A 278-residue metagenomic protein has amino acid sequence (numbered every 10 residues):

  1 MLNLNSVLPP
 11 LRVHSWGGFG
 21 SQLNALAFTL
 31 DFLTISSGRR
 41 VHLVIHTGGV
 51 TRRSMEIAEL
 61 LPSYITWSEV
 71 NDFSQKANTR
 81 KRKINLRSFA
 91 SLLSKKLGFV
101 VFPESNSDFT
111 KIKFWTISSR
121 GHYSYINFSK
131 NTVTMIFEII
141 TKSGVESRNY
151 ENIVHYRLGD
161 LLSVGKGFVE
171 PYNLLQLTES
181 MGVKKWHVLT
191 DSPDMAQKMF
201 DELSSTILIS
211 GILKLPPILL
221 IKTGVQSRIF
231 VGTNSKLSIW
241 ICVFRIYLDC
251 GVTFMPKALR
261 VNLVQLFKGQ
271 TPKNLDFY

Functional and structural regions predicted by a protein language model:
L2-S54: N-terminal pre-catalytic "stem/leader" segment of glycosyltransferase-like enzymes
L4-P10, G38-R40, N149-E151, V183-K185 (+2 more regions): A general structural motif
N5-P9, V50-G182: Secretory-pathway luminal glycosyltransferase catalytic domains
F19, M181-G269: Donor-binding and catalytic core of enzymes assembling or modifying cell-surface/extracellular glycoconjugates
H42-I45, H155-Y156, H187-T190: Short beta-strand segments
I45-R52, F73-K76, S192-D194, K257-V261: Short beta-alpha junction loops
G269-Y278: Conserved histidine-centered catalytic loops in small-molecule metabolism enzymes
